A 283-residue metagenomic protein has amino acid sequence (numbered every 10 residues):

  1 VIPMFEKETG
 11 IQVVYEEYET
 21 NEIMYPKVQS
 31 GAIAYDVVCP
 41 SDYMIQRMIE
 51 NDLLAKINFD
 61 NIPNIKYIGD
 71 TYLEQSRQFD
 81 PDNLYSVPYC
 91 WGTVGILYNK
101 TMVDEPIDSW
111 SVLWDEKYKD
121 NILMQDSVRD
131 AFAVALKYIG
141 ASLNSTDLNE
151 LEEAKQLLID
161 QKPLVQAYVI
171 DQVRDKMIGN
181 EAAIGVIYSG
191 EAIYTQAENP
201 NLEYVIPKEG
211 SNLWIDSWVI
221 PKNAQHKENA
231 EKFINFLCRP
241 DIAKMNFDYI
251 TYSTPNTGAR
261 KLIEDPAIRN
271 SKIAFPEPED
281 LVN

Functional and structural regions predicted by a protein language model:
V1-R47, D175: Early extracytoplasmic/lumenal segment of secretory-pathway proteins
D42, Q46-W91, D104-S111: Hinge/lid segment of periplasmic solute-binding proteins
I49-K56, D80-L84, Y194-I206, I268-N270: Ligand-binding "clamshell"
A55-K66, S86, P200-N212, P221-A224: Short beta-strand->loop
G95-M102, K137-Y138, W214-H226, M245-N246: A bilobed periplasmic-binding-protein/Venus flytrap-type ligand-binding module shared by bacterial periplasmic
V112-V128: Short loop->beta-strand "edge-of-pocket" segments that line small-molecule binding or catalytic clefts across diverse
L123-S127, A131, A135, L143-P207: Ligand-binding pocket segment of bilobal, Venus flytrap-like solute-binding proteins
P221-L281: Mature extracytoplasmic/periplasmic domains
